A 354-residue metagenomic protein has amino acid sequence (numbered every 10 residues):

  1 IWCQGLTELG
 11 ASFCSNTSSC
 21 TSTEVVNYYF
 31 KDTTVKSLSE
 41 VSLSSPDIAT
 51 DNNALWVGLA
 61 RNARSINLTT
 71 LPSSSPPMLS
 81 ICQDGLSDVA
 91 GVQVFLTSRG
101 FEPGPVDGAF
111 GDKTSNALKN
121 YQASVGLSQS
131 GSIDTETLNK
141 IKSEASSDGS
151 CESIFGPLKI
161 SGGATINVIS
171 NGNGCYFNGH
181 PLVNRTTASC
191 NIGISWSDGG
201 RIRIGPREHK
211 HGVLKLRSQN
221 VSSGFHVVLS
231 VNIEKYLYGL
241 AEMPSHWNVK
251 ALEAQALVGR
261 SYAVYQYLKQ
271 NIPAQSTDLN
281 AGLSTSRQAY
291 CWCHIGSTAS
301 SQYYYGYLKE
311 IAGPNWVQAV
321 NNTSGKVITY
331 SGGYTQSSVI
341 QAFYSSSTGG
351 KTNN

Functional and structural regions predicted by a protein language model:
I1-G104, A109-N354: Conserved, single-site charged/polar hotspot
